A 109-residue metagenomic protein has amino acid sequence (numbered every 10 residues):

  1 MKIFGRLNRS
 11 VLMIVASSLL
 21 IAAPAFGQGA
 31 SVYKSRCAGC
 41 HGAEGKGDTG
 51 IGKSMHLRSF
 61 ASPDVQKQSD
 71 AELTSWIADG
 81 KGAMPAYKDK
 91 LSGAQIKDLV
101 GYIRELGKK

Functional and structural regions predicted by a protein language model:
M1-G27, I103-K109: Post-cleavage N-terminal segment of exported redox proteins
M1-K2, G27-G29, T74, K97: Helix-centric, low-specificity signal for extended rod-like, repetitive segments
A16-V32, D48, P63, E72: Electrostatic cytochrome c docking/interface patches
A23-A25, H41, W76: Generic hydrophobic secondary-structure packing signal
A30-H56, K81-A83, E105-K109: Periplasmic/extracellular electron-transfer cofactor-ligation site, primarily the c-type cytochrome heme-c attachment
S54-G107: Extracytoplasmic electron-transfer domains, predominantly the class I c-type cytochrome c fold
